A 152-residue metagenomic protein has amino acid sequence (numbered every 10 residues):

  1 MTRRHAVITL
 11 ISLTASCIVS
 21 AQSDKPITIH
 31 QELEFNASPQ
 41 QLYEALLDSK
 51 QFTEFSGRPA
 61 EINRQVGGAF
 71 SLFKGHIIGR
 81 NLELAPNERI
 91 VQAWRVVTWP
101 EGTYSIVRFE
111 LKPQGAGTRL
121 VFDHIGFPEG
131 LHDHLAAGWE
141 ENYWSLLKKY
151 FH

Functional and structural regions predicted by a protein language model:
R3-V7: N-terminal export leaders
L13-E61: Hydrophobic ligand-binding cavity/cleft-lining segments
A21-D24, E83, G126-H152: A conserved amphipathic terminal alpha-helix motif
Q31-L33, G79-L82, S105-P113: Hydrophobic/aromatic beta-strand elements that line small-molecule binding cavities or substrate pockets in beta-rich
L42, F52, F70, N81 (+4 more regions): Hydrophobic pocket/interface hotspot
K50-R80, L84-R89: Short beta-edge strand/loop motif at the mouth of beta-sheet-based domains
W99-E141: Beta-strand/loop substructures that line and gate deep hydrophobic ligand-binding cavities in soluble
